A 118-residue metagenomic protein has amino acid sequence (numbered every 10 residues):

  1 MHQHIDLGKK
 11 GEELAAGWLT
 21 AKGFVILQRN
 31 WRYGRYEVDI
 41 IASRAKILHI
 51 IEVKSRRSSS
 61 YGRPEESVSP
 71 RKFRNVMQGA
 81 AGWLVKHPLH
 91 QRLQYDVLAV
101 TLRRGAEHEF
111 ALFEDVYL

Functional and structural regions predicted by a protein language model:
M1-R29: Acidic-basic catalytic patches of nuclease active cores, encompassing PD-(D/E)XK and other metal-cofactor nuclease
L19, V38-S59, V76: Conserved catalytic cores of phosphodiester-cleaving nucleases, focusing on short active-site segments
V25, L48, R92: Hydrophobic "anchor" residues on beta-strands that sit immediately upstream of conserved functional sites
N30, K54, D96-L98: Solvent-exposed beta-strand sheet faces enriched in polar/charged residues
Y33-Y36: Short acidic/glycine-enriched loop/turn segments that link adjacent beta-strands
S43-R44, E65, A81, Q91: Positively charged, solvent-exposed patches that mediate nucleic-acid binding
R57-M77, V85: Mg2+/Mn2+-dependent nuclease catalytic core
K86-L118: Domain-level recognition of nuclease-like catalytic cores that cleave nucleotide substrates
